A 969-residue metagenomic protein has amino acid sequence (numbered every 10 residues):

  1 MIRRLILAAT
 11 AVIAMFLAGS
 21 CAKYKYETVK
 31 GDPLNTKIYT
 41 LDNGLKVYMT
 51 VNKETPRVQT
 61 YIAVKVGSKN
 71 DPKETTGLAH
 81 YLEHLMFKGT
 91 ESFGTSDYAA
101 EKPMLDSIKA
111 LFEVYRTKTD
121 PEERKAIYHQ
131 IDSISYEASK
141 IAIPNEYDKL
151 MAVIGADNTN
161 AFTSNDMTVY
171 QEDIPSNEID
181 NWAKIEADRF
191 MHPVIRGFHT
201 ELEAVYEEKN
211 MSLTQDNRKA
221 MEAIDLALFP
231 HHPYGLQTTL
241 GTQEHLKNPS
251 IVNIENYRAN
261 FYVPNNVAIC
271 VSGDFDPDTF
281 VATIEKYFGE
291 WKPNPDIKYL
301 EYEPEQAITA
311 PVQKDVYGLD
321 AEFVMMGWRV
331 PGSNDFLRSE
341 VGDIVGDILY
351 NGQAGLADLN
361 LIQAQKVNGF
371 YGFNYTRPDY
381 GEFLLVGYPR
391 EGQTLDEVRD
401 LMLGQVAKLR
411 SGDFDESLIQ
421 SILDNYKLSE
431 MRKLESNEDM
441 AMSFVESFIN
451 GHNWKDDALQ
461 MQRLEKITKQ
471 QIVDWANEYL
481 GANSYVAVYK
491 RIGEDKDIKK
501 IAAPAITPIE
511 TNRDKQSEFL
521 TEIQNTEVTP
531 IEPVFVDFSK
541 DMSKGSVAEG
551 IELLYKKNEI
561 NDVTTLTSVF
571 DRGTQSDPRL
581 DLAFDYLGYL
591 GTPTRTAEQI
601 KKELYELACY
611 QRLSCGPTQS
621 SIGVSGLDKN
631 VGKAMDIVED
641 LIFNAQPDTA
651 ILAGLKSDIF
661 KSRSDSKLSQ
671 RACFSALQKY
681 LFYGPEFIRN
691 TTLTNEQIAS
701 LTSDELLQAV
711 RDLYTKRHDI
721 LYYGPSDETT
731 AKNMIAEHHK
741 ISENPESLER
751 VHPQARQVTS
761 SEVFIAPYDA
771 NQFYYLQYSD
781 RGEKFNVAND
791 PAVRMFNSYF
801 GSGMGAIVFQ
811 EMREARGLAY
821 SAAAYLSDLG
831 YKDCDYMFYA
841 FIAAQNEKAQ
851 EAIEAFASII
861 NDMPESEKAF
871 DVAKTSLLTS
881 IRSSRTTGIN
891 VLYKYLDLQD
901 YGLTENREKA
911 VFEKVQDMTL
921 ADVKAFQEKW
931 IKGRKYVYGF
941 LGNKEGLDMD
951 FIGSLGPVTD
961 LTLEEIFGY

Functional and structural regions predicted by a protein language model:
M1-A9: Bacterial N-terminal signal peptides that target proteins for export
A8-F16: Bacterial N-terminal signal peptides
C21-M49, D276-V316, E322-F323, W328 (+9 more regions): Proteolytic maturation boundary segments
T50, T55-S68, G77-A79, T95-D188 (+16 more regions): M16 family metallopeptidases and their MPP-like homologs
D188-I195, F288-P295, L403-F414, D640-T649 (+3 more regions): A common structural junction motif
